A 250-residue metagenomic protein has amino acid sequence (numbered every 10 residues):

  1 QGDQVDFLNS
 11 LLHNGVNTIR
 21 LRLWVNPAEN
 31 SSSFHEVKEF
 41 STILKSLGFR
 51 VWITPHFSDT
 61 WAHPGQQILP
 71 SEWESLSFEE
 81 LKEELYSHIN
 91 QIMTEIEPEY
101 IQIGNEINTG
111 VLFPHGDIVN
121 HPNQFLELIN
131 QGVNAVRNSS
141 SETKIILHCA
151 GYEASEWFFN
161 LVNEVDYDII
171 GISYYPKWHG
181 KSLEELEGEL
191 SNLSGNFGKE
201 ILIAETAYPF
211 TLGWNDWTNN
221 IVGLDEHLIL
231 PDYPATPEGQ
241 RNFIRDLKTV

Functional and structural regions predicted by a protein language model:
Q1-R50, H56-E84, G171, P176-K177: N-terminal substrate-binding region of glycoside hydrolase catalytic domains
G15-N17, I96-E97, D166, V250: Short loop/turn motifs at secondary-structure junctions
V16, F49, S140-S141, G198: Short phosphate-binding/catalytic loops that engage adenosine nucleotides
I19-L21, V51-P55, E99-I103, I145-L147 (+2 more regions): Hydrophobic faces of well-ordered beta-strands that scaffold small-molecule active sites in alpha/beta enzyme cores
W24-N26, T54-T60, E106-N108, H148-Y152 (+2 more regions): Active-site beta-loop-alpha junctions enriched in small/polar residues
S33-H35, H63-V165, H179-G188, N192 (+2 more regions): Active-site cleft segment of glycoside hydrolase catalytic domains centered on the general acid/base Glu
F113, I172-P176, N196-I244: Active-site clefts of carbohydrate-active enzymes
